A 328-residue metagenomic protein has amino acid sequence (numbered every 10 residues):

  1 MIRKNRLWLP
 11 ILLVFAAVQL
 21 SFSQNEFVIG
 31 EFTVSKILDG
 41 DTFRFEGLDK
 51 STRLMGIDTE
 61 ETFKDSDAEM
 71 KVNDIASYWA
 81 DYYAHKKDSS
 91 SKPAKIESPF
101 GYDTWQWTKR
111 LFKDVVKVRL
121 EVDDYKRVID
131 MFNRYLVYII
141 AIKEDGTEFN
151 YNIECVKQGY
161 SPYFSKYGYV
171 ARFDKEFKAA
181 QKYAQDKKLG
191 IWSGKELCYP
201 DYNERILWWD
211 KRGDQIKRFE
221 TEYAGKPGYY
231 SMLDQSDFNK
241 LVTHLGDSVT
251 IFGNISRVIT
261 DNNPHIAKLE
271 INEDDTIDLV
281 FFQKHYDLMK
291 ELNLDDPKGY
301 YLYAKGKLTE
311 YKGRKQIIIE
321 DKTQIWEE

Functional and structural regions predicted by a protein language model:
I2, S21-E328: Small beta-barrel nucleic-acid-binding modules, primarily SNase/OB-fold domains and secondarily Tudor-like barrels
I2-L9: Bacterial N-terminal signal peptides that target proteins for export
P10-Q19: Bacterial N-terminal signal peptides
